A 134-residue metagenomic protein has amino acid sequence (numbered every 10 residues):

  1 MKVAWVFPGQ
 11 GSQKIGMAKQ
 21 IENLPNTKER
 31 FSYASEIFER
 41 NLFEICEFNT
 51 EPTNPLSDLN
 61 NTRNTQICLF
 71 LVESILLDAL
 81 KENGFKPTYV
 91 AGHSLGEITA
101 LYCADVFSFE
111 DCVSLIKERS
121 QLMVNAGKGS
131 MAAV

Functional and structural regions predicted by a protein language model:
M1-A91: Helix-rich "cap/lid" substructures immediately adjacent to catalytic or cofactor-binding pockets
Q10-S12, S35-L42, N49, A104-V134: Alpha/beta catalytic cores of group-transfer enzymes, especially the acyltransferase/condensing modules of polyketide
I15-M17, I98, Y102, D111: Residues at secondary-structure transition points
E73, T88-G96, A100, S108: Gly/Ala-rich beta-loop-alpha elbow adjacent to hydrolase catalytic centers
L76, E97-I98, Q121-L122: A short acidic, glycine/proline-enriched capping/turn motif at secondary-structure boundaries, especially helix N-cap
D78-N83, L101-F107: Alpha-helix C-terminal capping segments
